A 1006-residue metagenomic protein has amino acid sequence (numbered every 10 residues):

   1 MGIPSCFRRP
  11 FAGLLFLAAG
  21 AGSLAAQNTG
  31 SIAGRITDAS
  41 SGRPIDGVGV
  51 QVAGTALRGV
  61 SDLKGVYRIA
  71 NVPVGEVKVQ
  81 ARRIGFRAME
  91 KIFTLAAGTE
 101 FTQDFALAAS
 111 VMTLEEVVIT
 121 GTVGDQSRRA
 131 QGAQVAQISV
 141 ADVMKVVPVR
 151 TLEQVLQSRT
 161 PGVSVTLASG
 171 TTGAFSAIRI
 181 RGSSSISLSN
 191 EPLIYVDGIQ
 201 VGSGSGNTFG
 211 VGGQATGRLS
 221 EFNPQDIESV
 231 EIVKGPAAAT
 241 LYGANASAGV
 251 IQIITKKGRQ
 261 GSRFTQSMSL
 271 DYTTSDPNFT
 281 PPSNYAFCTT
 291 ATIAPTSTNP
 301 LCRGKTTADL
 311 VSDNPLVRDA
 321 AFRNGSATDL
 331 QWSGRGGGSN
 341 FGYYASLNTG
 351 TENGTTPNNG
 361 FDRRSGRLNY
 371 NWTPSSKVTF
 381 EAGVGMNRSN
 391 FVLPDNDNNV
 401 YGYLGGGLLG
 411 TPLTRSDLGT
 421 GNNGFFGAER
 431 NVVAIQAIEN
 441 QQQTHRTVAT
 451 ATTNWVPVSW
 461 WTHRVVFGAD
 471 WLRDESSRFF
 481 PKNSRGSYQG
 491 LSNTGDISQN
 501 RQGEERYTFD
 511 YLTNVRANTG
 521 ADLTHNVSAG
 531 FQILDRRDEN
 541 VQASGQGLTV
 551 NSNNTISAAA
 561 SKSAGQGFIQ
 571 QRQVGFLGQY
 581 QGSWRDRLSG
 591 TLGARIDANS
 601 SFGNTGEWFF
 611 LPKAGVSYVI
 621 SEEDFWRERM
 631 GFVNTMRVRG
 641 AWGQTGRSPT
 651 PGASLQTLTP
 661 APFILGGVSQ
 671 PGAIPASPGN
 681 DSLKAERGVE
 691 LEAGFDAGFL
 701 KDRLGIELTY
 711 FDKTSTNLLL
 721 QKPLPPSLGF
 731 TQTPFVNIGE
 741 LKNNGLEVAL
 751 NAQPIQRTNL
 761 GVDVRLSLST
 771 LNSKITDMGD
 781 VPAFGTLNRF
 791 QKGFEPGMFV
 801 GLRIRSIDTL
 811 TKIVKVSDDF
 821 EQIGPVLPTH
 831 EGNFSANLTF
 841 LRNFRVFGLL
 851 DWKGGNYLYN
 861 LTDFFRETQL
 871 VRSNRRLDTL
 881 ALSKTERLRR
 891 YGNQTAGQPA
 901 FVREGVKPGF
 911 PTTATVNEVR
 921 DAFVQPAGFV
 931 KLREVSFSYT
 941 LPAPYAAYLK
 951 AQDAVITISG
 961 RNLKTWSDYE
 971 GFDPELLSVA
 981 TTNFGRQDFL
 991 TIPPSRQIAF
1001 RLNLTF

Functional and structural regions predicted by a protein language model:
R35-A53, Q80-F86, A96, E100-V149 (+1 more regions): Short, acidic, small-residue-rich periplasmic hinge/interaction motif at the N-terminus of Gram-negative outer-membrane
T55-V66: Short, acidic Ser/Thr/Gly-rich low-complexity loop/linker segments typical of extracellular and cell-surface proteins
A70-N71, I199-K234: Short acidic/polar hinge/loop motifs at secondary-structure boundaries that mediate gating or recognition
A136, R159-G162, T171-S176, I186-L193 (+8 more regions): Residues embedded in well-ordered regular secondary structure
D197, R318-P394, T411, T444-T450: Transmembrane beta-barrel wall of Gram-negative outer-membrane proteins
S269-A308, Q753-P828, Y857-E904: Conserved small-residue
T307, R318, N599, G855-V955 (+2 more regions): Extracytoplasmic gating/loop element in the C-terminal half of outer-membrane beta-barrel translocons and assembly
R363, N369-V378, G383-R388, G424-F480 (+5 more regions): Extracellular/periplasmic, surface-exposed regions of secreted and cell-surface proteins
